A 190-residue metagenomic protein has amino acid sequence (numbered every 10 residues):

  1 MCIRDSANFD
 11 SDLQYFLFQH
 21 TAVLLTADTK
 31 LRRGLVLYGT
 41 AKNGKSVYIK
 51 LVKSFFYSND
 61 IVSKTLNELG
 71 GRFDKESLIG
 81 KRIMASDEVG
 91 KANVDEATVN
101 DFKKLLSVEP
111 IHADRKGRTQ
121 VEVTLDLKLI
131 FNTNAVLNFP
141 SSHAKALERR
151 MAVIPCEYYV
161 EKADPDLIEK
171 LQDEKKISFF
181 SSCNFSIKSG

Functional and structural regions predicted by a protein language model:
M1-C2, A85: Hydrophobic beta-strand positions within the nucleotide-binding domains of ABC ATPases
R4-R82, A152-P155, F179, C183: P-loop NTPase catalytic core of nucleic-acid-dependent motor ATPases
Y48-L51, K81, A97-L105, A146-R150 (+3 more regions): Alpha-helical scaffold elements adjacent to nucleotide-binding pockets in ATP/GTP-utilizing enzyme cores
D74-E122: Conserved nucleotide-sensing/catalytic segment adjacent to the nucleotide-binding pocket in NTP-handling enzymes
M84-S86, D126-N134: Structural recognition of the conserved hydrophobic beta-strand(s) that form the central parallel beta-sheet of P-loop
G90-K91, N134-N138, E157-E161: Conserved nucleotide-binding/hydrolysis micro-motifs of P-loop NTPases
D95-E96, P140-S142: Short glycine-/acidic-enriched loop or helix-start segments at secondary-structure transitions that form or flank
V123-D126, S142-G190: Phosphate-sensing "switch" segment of ASCE/P-loop ATPases
